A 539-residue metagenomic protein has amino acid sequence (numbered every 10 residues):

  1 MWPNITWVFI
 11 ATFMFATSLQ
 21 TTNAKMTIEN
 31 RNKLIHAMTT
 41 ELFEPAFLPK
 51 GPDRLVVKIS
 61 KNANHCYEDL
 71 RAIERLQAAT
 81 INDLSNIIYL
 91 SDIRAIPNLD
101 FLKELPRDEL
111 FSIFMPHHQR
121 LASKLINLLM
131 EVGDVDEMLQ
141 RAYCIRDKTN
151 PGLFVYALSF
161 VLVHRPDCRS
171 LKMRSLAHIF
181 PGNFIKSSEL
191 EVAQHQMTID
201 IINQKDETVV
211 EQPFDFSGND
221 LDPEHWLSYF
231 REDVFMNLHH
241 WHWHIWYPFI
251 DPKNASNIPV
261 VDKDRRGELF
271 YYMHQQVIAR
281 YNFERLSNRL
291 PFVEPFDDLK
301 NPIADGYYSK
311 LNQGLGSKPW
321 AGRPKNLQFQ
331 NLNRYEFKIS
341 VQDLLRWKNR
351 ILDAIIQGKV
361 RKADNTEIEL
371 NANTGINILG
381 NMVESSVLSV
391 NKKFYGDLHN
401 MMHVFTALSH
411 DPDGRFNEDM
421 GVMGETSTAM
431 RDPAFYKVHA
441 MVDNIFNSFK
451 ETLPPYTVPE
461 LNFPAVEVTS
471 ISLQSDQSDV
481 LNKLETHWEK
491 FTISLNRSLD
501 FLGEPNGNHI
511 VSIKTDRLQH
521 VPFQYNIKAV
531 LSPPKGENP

Functional and structural regions predicted by a protein language model:
P3-A24: Cleavable N-terminal signal peptides of Sec/SRP-targeted secreted and luminal proteins
N23-P539: C-terminal accessory segments of proteins
